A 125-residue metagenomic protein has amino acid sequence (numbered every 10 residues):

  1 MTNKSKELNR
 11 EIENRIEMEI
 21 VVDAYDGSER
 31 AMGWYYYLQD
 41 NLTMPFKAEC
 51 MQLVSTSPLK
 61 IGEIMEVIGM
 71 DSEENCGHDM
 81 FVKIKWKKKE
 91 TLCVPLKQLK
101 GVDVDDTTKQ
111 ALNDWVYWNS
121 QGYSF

Functional and structural regions predicted by a protein language model:
T2-L112, W118-F125: Basic/aromatic-rich interaction segments and small domains that mediate binding to polyanionic partners
